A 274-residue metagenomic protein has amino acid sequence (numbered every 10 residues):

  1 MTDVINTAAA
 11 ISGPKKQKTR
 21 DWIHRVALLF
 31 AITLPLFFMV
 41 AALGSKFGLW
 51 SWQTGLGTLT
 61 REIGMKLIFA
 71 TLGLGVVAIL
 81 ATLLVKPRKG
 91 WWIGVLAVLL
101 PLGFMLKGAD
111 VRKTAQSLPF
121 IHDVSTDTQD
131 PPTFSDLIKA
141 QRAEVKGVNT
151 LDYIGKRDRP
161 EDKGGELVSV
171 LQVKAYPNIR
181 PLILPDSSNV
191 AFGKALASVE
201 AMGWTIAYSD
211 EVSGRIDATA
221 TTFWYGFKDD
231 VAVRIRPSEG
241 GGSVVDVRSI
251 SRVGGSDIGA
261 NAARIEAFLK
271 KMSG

Functional and structural regions predicted by a protein language model:
M1-L49: Membrane-anchoring/interfacial helices and their immediately flanking loops in integral membrane proteins
I32-L83: Membrane-embedded alpha-helical segments of integral membrane proteins
V85-K113: Internal/C-terminal transmembrane anchor helices
M105-A195, M202, S238: Membrane-proximal, non-transmembrane interface segments of integral membrane proteins
I179-D186, V247-G259: Second-shell loop/turn segments in exported
M202-S209: Short secondary-structure junctions
F227-G255: Beta-strand/loop substructures that line and gate deep hydrophobic ligand-binding cavities in soluble
G254-G274: A conserved amphipathic terminal alpha-helix motif
